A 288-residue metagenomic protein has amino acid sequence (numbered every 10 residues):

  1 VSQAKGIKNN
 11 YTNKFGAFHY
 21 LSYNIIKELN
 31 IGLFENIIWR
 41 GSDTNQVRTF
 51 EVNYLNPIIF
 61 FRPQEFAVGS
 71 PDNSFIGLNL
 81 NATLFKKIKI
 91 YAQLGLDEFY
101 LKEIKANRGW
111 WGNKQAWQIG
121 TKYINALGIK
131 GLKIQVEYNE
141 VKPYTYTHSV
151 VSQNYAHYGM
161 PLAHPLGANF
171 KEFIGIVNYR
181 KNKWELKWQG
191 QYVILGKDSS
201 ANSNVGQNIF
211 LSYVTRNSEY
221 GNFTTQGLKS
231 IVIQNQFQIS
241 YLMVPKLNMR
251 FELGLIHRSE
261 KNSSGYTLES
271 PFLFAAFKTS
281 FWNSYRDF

Functional and structural regions predicted by a protein language model:
V1-G32: Internal, well-ordered domain-core segments that constitute the primary functional module of diverse proteins
N24, L29-F288: Exposed, low-structure sequence patches enriched in small/polar residues
